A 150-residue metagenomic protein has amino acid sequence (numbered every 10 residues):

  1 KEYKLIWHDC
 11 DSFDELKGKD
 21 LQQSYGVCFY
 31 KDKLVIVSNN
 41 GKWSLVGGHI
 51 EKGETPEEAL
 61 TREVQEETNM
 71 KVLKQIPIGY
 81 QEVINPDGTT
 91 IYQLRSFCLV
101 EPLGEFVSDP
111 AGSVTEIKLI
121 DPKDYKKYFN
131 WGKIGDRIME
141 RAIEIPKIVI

Functional and structural regions predicted by a protein language model:
K1-Y25: Acidic, metal-coordinating catalytic segment for phosphate/diphosphate chemistry, firing primarily on the Nudix
Y3, Q22-S24, D32, Y92-L94 (+1 more regions): Change "...and in nucleic-acid phosphodiester-cleaving endonucleases..." to "...and in nucleic-acid processing enzymes
S12-E15, E82-I84, I145, I150: Class I (Rossmann-like) S-adenosyl-L-methionine-dependent methyltransferase catalytic domain, capturing the SAM-binding
G26-C28, L119: Conserved hydrophobic "DFG−1" position in protein kinase catalytic cores
F29-E67: Conserved Nudix-box catalytic region and its N-terminal flanking loop in Nudix hydrolases and closely related
K71-G79: A short coil-to-beta-strand element that immediately follows conserved catalytic motifs
Q81-E105, K118: Active-site-adjacent beta-strand/loop module that shapes the phosphate/pyrophosphate-binding cleft
A111-I150: Nudix hydrolase/Nudix homology domain
